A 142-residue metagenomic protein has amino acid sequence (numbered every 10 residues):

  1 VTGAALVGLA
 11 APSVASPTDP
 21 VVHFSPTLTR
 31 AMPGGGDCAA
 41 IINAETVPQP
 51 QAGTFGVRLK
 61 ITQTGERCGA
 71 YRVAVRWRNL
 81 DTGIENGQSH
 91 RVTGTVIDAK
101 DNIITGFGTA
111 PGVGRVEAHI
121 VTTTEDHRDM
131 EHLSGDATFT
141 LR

Functional and structural regions predicted by a protein language model:
V1-A15: Secretory targeting and sorting signals
L6, P48-P50, E66-C68, T109 (+1 more regions): Sterically constrained small-residue positions within well-ordered secondary structures of folded domains
A11-S13, G34, G114: Generic detector of short, well-ordered, non-transmembrane alpha-helical segments enriched in hydrophobic residues
V21-A74: Short, surface-exposed binding/anchoring microloops in extracellular/periplasmic proteins
F24-P26, G135, L141: Generic structural "secondary-structure junction" signal
A44, F139-T140: Solvent-exposed beta-strand/loop surfaces, strongest in extracytoplasmic domains of secreted and cell-surface proteins
V73-T138: Extracytosolic low-complexity repeat regions of secreted or lipid-anchored proteins
